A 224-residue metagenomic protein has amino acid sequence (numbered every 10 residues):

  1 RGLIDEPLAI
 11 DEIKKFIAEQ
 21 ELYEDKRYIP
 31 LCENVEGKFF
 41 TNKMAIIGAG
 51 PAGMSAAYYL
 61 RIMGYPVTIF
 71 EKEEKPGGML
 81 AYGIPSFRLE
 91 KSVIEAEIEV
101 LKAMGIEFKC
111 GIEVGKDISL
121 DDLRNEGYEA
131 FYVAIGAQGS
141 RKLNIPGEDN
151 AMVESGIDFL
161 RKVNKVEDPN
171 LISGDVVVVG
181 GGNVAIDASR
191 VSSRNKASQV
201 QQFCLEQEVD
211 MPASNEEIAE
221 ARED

Functional and structural regions predicted by a protein language model:
R1-T68, K72-E73, L80-F87, I98 (+2 more regions): Fe-S ferredoxin-like electron-transfer domains and their immediately adjacent linker/connector regions across
I13, L80-Y128, S214-D224: N-terminal Rossmann-like dinucleotide/flavin-binding domain of flavoprotein oxidoreductases that bind FAD/FMN
F16-E24, M104, V163, N195 (+1 more regions): Change "in soluble alpha/beta enzymes" to "in soluble alpha/beta proteins
V35-K38, I145, D168-P169: Replace "in large, NTP-powered and nucleic-acid-processing enzymes" with "in large, NTP-powered factors and other
A45-F70, C110-R124, G139-R141, D158-N215: Rossmann-like dinucleotide/flavin-binding elements
V133-A134, S155, V178: Redox-cofactor binding/interface segments in oxidoreductases and associated redox assembly factors
I135-D149, V153: Flavin (primarily FAD) binding-site architecture
E148-E154, V209-D224: Short acidic, glycine/proline-enriched helix-loop-strand junctions
